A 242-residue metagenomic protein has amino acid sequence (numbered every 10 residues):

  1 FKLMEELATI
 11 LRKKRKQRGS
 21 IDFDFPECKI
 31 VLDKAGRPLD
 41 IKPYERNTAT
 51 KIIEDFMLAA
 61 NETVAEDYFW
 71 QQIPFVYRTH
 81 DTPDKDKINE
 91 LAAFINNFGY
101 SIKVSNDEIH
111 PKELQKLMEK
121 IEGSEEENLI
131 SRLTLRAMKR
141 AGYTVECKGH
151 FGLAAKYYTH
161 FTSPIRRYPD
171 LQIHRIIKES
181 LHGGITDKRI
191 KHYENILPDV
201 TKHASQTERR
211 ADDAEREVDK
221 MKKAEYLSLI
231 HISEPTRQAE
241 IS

Functional and structural regions predicted by a protein language model:
F1-L229, S233: Electropositive polyanion-binding surfaces
I230-S242: Residue-level detector of conserved catalytic or cofactor/ligand-binding positions in enzyme active sites
